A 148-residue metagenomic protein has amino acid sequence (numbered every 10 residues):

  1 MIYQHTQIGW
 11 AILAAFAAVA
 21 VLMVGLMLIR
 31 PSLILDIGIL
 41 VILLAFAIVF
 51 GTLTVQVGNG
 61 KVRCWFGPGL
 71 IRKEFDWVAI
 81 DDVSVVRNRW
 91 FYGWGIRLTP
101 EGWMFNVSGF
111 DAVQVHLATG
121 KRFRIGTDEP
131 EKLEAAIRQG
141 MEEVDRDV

Functional and structural regions predicted by a protein language model:
M1-R30, G102-M104, F110-A112, R122 (+2 more regions): N-terminal membrane-targeting/pre-transmembrane regions
A15-A18, G38-I42: Lipid-exposed faces of alpha-helical membrane segments in multi-pass integral membrane proteins
M23-G25, L44-A47: Alpha-helical transmembrane segments of multipass membrane proteins
P31-I39: Short, aromatic-rich membrane-interface segments at the entry and exit of alpha-helical transmembrane domains
A45-K61, W65-P68: Transmembrane-cytosolic junction motif
G51, W65-E129: Non-transmembrane, membrane-adjacent beta-strand/coil modules in membrane-associated proteins and peripheral
V78-D82, A135-E142: Replace "anionic and nucleotidyl ligands
V86, D145-D147: A composition-biased, non-transmembrane "mature-region" signal
